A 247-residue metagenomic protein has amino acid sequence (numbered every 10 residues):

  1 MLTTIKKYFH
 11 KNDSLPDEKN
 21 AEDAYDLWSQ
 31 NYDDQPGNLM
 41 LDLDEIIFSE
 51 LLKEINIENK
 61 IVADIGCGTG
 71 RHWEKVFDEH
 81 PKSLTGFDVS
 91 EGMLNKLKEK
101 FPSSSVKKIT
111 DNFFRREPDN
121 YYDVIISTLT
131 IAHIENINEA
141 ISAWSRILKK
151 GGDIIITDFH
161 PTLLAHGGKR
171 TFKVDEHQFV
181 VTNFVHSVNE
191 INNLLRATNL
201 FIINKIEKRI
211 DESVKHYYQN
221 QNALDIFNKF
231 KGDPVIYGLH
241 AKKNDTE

Functional and structural regions predicted by a protein language model:
L2-N56, R71-K75, M93-K96, K215-Y218 (+1 more regions): Conserved class I S-adenosyl-L-methionine
A63-I65, T69-R115: Class I SAM-dependent methyltransferase SAM/SAH-binding core
F114-I125: A short acidic, Gly/Pro-enriched loop at the edge of an enzyme's catalytic core that lines a small-molecule cofactor
V124-I137: A short SAM/SAH-binding and catalytic strip from SAM-dependent methyltransferases
N138-K150: A short glycine-rich, Lys/Arg-flanked "PGG" loop and its adjoining helix->strand segment in the class I
I155-Q178, T182: Conserved class I S-adenosyl-L-methionine
N183-N199, I203-I206: Short alpha-helix
I203-E247: Conserved Class I S-adenosyl-L-methionine
